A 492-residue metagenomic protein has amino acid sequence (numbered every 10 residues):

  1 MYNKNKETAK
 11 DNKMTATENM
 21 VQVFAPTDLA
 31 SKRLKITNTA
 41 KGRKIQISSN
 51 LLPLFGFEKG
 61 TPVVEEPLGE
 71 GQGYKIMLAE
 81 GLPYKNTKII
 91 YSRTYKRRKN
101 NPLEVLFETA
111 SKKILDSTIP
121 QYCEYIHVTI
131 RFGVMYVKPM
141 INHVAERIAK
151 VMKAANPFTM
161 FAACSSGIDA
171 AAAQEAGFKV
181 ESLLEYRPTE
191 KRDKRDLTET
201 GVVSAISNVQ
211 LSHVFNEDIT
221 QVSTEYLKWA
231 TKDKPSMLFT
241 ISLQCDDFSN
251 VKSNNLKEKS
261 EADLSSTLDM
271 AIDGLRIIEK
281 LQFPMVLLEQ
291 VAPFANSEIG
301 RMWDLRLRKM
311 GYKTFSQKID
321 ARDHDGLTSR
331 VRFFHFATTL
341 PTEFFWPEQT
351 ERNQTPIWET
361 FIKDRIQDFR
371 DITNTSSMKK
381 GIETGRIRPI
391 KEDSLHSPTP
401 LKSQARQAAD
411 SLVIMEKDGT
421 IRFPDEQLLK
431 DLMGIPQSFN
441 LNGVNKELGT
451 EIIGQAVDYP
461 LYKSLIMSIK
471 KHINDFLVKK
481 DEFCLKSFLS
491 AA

Functional and structural regions predicted by a protein language model:
M1-I47, P53-F55, F345-D368: Hydrophobic, helix-prone linear segments
K13-A30, K41-K44, L51, G60-V151 (+1 more regions): C-terminal target-recognition/interaction regions appended to catalytic cores
S48-L51, D169, A321-R322: Eukaryotic intrinsically disordered and solvent-exposed regulatory patches
E58, K179, P284: Short acidic/polar active-site loop segments enriched in Thr and Asp
I148-K280, A292, N296: Core alpha/beta nucleotide-donor-binding catalytic domains of modification enzymes
A205, F239, A271-G274, V286 (+5 more regions): Conserved small-residue
E225-D233, F248-R406, D418-I421, S487-A491: Class I S-adenosyl-L-methionine
